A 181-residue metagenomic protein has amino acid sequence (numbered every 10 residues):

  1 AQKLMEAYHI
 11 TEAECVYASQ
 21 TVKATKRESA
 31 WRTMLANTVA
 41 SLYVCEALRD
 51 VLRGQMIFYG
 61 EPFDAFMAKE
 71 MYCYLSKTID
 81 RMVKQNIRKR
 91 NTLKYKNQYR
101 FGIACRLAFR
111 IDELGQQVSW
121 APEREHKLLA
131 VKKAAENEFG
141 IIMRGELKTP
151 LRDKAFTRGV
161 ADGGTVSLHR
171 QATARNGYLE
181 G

Functional and structural regions predicted by a protein language model:
A1-Q2: Basic, Lys/Arg-rich alpha-helical nucleic-acid-recognition elements, primarily the DNA-binding modules of transcription
M5-G181: Extended, helix-rich structural scaffolds rather than catalytic motifs
